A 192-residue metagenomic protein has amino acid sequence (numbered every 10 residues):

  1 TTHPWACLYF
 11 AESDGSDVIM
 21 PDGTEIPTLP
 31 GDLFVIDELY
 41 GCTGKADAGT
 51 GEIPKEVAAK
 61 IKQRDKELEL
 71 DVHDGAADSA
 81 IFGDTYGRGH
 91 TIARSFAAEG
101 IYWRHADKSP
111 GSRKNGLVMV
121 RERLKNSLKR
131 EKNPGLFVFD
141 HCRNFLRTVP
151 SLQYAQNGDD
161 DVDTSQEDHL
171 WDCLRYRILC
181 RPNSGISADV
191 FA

Functional and structural regions predicted by a protein language model:
T1-E12: Gly/Thr-rich phosphate-binding beta-strand-loop-beta motif of the actin/hexokinase/Hsp70
H3, I53, I92, H169-C173: Catalytic-loop motifs flanking and including active-site residues across diverse enzymes
A6, T85, L179: Active-site-proximal flexible loops/turns
L8, A76, P150, L174-R175: Residue-level recognition of well-ordered secondary-structure positions
A11, Q153, R177-R181: Generic structural signal for hydrophobic core residues of well-folded globular domains
D17-D161, S184-G185, D189-A192: Mg2+-dependent endonuclease catalytic cores in nucleic-acid-processing enzymes, primarily RNase H-like
T164-I186, V190: Acidic, Mg2+-coordinating catalytic module of metal-dependent nucleases/exonucleases that use a two-metal-ion mechanism
